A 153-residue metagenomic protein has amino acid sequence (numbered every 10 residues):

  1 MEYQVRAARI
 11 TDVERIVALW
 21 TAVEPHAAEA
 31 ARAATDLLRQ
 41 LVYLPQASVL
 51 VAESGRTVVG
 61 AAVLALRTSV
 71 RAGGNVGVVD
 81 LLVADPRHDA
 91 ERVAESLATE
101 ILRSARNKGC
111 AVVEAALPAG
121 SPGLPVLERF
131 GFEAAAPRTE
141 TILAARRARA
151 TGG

Functional and structural regions predicted by a protein language model:
M1-E14, R147-G153: Conserved N-terminal entry element of GNAT/NAT acetyltransferase domains
A18-A31: Helix-loop element at the rim of GNAT/NAT acetyltransferase active sites that forms part of the acceptor-substrate
A28-V49: Active-site rim helix/loop that mediates acceptor-substrate recognition in acyltransferases
V51, T57-L66, V78: Conserved beta-strand in the GNAT
L66, A116-P118, E133-A148: Conserved catalytic-core motifs of GNAT/GCN5-like acyltransferases
L81-D89: A short, internal acetyl-CoA/4′-phosphopantetheine-binding micro-motif in the GNAT/acyltransferase core
A90-R103, R129: Conserved acetyl-CoA-binding loop-helix of GNAT-fold acetyltransferases
E114-L124: Conserved beta-strand-loop-alpha-helix junction that forms the acyl-donor binding cleft
